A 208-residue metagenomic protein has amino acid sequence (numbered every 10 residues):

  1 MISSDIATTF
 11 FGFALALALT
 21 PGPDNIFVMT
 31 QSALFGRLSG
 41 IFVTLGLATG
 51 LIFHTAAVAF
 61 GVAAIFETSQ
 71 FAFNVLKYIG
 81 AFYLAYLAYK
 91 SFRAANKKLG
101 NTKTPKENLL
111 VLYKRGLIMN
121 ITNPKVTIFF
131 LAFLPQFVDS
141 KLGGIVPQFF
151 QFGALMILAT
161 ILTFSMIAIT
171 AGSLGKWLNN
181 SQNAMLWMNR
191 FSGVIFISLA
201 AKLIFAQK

Functional and structural regions predicted by a protein language model:
I2-N74, L131-I157: Juxtamembrane transmembrane-helix termini in multi-pass membrane transport proteins
L38-L112, T170: Membrane helix-loop-helix hairpins that form the core translocation module of multi-pass transporters
A57-A59, I121-F130, I195-K208: Hydrophobic alpha-helical transmembrane segments in multi-pass integral membrane proteins
T68-K97, T163-I167, A171, G175-K208: Selective transmembrane alpha-helices of multi-pass membrane proteins
Y113-I121: A short amphipathic helical element positioned immediately N-terminal to and/or at the very start of a transmembrane
